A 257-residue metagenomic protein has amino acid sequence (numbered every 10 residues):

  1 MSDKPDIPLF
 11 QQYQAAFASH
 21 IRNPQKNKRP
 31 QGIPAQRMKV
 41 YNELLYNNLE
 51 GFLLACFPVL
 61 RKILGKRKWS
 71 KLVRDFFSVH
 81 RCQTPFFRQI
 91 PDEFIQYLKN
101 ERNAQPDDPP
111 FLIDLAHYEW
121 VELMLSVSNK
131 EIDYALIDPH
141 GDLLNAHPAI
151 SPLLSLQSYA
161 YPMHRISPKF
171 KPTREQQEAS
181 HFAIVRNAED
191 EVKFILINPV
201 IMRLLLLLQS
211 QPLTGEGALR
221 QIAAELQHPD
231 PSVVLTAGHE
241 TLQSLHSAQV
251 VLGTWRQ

Functional and structural regions predicted by a protein language model:
M1-N129: N-terminal, charged low-complexity regulatory/assembly segments
M38, L196-I197, D230: Residue-level marker of regulatory loop/turn positions in helix-turn-helix DNA-binding domains and in histidine
S78-M202: Hydrophobic packing positions characteristic of elongated beta-solenoid/beta-helix-type spike/fiber shafts
L207-P212: Short helix-to-turn junction characteristic of helix-turn-helix DNA-binding domains, especially the helix
L213-A224: Short acidic, hydrophobic short linear motifs in intrinsically disordered regions
A224-G238: Short, positively charged loop/turn segments that connect secondary-structure elements
L242-Q243: Short, hydrophobic-biased segments on the C-terminal half of alpha helices that form "recognition helices"
H246-R256: A short, conserved structural fragment
